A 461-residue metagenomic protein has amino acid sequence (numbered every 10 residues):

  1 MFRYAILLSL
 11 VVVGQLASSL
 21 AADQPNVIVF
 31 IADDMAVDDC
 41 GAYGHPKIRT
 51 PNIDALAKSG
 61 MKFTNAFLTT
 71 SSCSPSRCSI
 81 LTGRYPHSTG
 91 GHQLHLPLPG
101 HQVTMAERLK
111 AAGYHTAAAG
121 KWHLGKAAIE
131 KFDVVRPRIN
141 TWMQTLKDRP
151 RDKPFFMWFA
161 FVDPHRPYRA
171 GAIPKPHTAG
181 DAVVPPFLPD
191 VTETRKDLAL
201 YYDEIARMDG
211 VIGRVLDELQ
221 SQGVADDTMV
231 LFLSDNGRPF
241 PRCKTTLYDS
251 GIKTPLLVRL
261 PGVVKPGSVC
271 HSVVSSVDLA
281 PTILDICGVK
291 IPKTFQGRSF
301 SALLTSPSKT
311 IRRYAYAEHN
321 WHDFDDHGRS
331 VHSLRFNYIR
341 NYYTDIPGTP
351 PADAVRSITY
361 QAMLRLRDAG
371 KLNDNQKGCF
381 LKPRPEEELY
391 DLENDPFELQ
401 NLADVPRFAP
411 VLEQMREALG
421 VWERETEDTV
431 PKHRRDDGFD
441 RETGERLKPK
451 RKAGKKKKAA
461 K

Functional and structural regions predicted by a protein language model:
F2-A5, S19-E388, P396-R424, V430-H433 (+1 more regions): Formylglycine-dependent sulfatase
Y4-Q15: Bacterial N-terminal signal peptides
